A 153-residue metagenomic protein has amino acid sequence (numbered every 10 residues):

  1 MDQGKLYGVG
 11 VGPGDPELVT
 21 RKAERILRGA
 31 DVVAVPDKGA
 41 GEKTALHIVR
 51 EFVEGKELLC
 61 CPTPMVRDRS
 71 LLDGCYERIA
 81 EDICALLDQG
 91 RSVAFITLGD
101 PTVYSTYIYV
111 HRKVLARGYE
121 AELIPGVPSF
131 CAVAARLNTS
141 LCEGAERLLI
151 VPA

Functional and structural regions predicted by a protein language model:
M1-P16, R21-E24, R28-E120: Class I S-adenosyl-L-methionine
T102-A153: Class I SAM-dependent methyltransferase SAM-binding "motif I" and its flanking Rossmann-like core
